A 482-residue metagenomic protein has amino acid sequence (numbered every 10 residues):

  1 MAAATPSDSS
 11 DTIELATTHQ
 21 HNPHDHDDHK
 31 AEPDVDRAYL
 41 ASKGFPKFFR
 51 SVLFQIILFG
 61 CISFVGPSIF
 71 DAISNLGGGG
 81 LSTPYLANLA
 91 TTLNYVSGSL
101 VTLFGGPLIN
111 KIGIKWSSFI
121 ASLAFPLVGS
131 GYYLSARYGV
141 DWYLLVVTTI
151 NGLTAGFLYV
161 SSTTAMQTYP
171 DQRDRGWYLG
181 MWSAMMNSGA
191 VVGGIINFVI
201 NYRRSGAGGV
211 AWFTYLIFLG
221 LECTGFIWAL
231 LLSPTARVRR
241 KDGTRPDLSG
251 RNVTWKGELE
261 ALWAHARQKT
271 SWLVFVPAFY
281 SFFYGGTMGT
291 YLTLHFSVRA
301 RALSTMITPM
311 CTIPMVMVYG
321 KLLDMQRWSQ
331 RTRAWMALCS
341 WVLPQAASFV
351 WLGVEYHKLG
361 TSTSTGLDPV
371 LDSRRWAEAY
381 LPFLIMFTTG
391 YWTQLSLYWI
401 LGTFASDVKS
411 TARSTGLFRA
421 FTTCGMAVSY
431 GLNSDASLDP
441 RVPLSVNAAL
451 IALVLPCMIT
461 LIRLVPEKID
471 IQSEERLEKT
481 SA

Functional and structural regions predicted by a protein language model:
M1-P46, V238-W255, P466-A482: Intrinsically disordered, low-complexity terminal tails of fungal membrane proteins
V52, I69, I73, L232 (+2 more regions): Membrane-interfacial loop- and helix-cap regions that link adjacent transmembrane helices in polytopic membrane proteins
A72-L76, G131-Y132, A155-D171, N197 (+2 more regions): Intracellular juxtamembrane helix-capping segments at the cytosolic ends of symmetry-related transmembrane helices
Y85, W116-Y132, R333-L352: Structural signature of the two symmetry-related core transmembrane helices
T91, S97-S99, N151-L158, R173-V210 (+4 more regions): Glycine-rich segments within core transmembrane alpha-helices of 12-TM secondary carriers
L100-W142: Conserved MFS/SLC helix-loop-helix module at the cytosolic interface between two early adjacent transmembrane helices
K115-W116, N201-G220, Q330-A337, G431-L453: A membrane-interface helix-boundary motif in multi-pass transporters
M181-S183, A211-L232, C339-S348, P443-R463: Symmetry-related core transmembrane helices of the 12-TM Major Facilitator Superfamily/SLC fold
